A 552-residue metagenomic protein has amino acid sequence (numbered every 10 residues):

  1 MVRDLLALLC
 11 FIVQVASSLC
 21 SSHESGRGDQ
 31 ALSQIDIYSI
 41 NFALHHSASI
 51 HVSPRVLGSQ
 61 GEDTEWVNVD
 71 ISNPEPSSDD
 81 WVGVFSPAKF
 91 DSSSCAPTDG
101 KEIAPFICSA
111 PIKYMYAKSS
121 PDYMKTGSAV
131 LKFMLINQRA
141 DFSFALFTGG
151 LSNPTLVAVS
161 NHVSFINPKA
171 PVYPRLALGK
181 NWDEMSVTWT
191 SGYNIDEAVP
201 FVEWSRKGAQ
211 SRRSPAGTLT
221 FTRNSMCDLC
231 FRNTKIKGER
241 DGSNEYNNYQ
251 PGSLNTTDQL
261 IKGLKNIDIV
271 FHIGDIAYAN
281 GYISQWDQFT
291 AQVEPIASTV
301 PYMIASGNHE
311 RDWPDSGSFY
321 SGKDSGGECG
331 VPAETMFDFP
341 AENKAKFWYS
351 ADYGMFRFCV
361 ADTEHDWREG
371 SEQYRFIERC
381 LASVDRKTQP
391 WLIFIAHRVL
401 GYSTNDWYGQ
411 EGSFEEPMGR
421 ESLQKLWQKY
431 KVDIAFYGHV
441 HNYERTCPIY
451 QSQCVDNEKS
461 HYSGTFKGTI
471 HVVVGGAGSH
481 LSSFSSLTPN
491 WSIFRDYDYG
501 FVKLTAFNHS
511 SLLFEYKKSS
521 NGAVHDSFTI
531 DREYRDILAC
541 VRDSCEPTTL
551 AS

Functional and structural regions predicted by a protein language model:
V2, C20-S72, S77-N247, K262 (+2 more regions): Acidic, histidine-bearing metal-coordination/catalytic regions of metal-dependent phosphoesterases
R3-S18: Cleavable N-terminal signal peptides of Sec/SRP-targeted secreted and luminal proteins
L9, K132-F133, S403-T404: A periodicity- and composition-biased signal for non-globular, repetitive helical segments
G83-V84, C95-T98, I283-S284, W407 (+1 more regions): Short coil/turn segments at secondary-structure boundaries
I166-F484, I493-R495, K503-A551: Metal-dependent phosphoester/phosphodiester hydrolase catalytic core
T488-P489, D498-G500: C-terminal structured "cap/appendage" subdomains that terminate the fold
